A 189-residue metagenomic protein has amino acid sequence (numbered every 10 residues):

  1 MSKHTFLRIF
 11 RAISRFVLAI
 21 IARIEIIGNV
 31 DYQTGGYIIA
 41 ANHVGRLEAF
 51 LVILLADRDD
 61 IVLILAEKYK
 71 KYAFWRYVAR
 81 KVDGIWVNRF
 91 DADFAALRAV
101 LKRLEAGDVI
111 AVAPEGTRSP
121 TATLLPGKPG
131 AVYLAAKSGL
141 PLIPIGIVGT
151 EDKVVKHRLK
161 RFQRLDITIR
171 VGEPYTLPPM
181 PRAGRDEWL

Functional and structural regions predicted by a protein language model:
F6-L7, R11-H43: Helix-to-loop junction immediately C-terminal to a conserved catalytic motif
G28, T123-D186: A cross-family acyltransferase "interaction/gating" segment
Y32-D91: Catalytic core of membrane glycerolipid acyltransferases/transacylases, capturing the structured, soluble-facing
G36-I38, V109-A113, I143: Residue-level preference for the first positions of well-ordered beta-strands
L55, V78, K102, Y133-K137: Hydrophobic/aromatic ligand-binding patch that stacks against planar heteroaromatic rings of cofactors or nucleotides
I85-A111: Helix-adjacent hinge/juxtasegments
L101-V132: Catalytic-site beta-strand/loop segments enriched in glycine and acidic/polar residues
